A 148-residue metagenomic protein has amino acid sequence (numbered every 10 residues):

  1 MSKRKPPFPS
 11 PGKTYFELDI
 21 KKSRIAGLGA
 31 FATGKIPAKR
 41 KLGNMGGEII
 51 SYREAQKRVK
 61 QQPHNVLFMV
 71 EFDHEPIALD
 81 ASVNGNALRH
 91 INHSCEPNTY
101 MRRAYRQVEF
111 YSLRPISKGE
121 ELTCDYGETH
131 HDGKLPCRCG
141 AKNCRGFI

Functional and structural regions predicted by a protein language model:
S2, P6, C95-I148: C-terminal SET catalytic tail plus cysteine-rich post-SET Zn-binding segment of SAM-dependent SET-domain
K3-M101: Catalytic cores of histone-lysine modification enzymes
